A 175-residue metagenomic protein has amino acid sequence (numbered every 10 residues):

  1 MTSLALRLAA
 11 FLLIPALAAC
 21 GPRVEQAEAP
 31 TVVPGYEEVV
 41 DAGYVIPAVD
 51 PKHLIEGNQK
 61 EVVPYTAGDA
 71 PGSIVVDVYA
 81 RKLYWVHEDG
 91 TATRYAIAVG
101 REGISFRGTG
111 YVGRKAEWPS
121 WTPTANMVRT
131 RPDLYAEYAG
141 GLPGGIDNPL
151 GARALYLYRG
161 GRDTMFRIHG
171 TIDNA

Functional and structural regions predicted by a protein language model:
T2-S3, R7-L8, L13, C20-A175: N-terminal pre-domains immediately preceding structured catalytic cores
